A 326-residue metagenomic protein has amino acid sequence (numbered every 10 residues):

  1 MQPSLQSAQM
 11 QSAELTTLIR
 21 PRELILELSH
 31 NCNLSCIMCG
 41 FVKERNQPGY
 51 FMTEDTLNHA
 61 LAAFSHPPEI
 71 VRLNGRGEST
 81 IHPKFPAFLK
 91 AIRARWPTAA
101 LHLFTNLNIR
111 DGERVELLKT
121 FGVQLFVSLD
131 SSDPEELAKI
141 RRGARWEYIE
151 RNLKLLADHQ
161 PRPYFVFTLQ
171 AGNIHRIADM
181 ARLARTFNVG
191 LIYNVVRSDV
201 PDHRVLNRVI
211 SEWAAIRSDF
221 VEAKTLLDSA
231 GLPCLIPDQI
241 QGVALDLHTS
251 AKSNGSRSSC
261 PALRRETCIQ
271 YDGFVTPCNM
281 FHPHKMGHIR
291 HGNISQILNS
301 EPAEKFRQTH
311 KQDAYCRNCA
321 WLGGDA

Functional and structural regions predicted by a protein language model:
M1-I25, D246-R257, A303-E304, L322-D325: N-terminal [4Fe-4S]-dependent radical SAM core
T17-D55, P277-H282: Canonical Radical SAM [4Fe-4S] cluster-binding loop centered on the CxxxCxxC motif and its immediate flanking residues
R22, L263, Q312: Exposed loop/turn and edge beta-strand positions of beta-sandwich/beta-sheet ligand-binding modules
I25, L34, F41-E44, E54 (+1 more regions): Conserved SAM/AdoMet-binding glycine-rich loop
L26, H30-N33, N254, H310-D313: Processing junctions and N-termini across compartments
E27, Q47-M52, E69, P86-A87 (+3 more regions): Radical SAM enzyme [4Fe-4S]-AdoMet core and its adjacent flexible, acidic and glycine-rich loops/tails across
N31, M38, S259-A262, N318: Short, cysteine/histidine-rich loop/knuckle motifs that typically chelate Zn2+
M280-D325: Membrane-interface junctions of multi-pass transporters
